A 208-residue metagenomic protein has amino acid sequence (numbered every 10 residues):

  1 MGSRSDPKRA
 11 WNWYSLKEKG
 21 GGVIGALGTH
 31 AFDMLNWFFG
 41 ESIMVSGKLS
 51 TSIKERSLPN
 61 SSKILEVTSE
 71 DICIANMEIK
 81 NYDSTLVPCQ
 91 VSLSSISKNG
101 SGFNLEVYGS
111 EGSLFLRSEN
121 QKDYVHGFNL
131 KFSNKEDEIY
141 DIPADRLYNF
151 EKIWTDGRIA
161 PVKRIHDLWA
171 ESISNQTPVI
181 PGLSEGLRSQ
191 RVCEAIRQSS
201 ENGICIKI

Functional and structural regions predicted by a protein language model:
M1-S3, L49-K54, N81, S95-K98 (+2 more regions): Glycine-rich beta-alpha junction loops
M1-V67, G203: Predominantly a Rossmann-like dinucleotide-binding segment in NAD(P)-dependent oxidoreductases
I24-G28, I180-G186: Conserved loop-to-helix N-cap of the C-terminal "lid" that shapes the substrate pocket in Rossmann-like
T29, S92-G100: Glycine-rich phosphate/pyrophosphate-binding beta-alpha loops
A31-F32, V162-D167, C193: A general structural signal for well-ordered alpha-helical segments in protein cores
S57-N60, L65-E66, E70-I74, I79-T85 (+2 more regions): C-terminal glycine/acidic-rich active-site capping loop/insertion
G186-S200: C-terminal hydrophobic helical "lid"/dimerization subdomain of Rossmann-like NAD(P)H-dependent oxidoreductases
Q198-I208: C-terminal capping/lid region of NAD(P)-dependent oxidoreductase domains
